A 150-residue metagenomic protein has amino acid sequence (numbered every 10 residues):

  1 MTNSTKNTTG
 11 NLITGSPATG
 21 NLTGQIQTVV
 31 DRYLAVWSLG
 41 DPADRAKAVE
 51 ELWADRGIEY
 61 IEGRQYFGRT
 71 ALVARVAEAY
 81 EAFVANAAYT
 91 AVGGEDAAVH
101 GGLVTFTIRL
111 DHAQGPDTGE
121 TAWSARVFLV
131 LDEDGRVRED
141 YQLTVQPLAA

Functional and structural regions predicted by a protein language model:
T2, G10, G20-Q27, I58 (+2 more regions): Low-complexity, intrinsically disordered short peptide segments enriched in small/polar/basic residues
T2-P17, A77-A150: A beta-strand edge to alpha-helix "cap/lid" segment located at domain peripheries
G15-L52: Short acidic-aromatic low-complexity motifs
V29-Y33, R75, F106: C-terminal ligand-sensing/allosteric alpha-helical core of TetR-family HTH transcriptional regulators
Y33-G40, E59-Y60, D111-A113: Alpha-helix C-capping/helix-to-loop hinge sites
A46-G101: A solvent-exposed, acidic/Ser-Thr-rich amphipathic alpha-helical stretch
